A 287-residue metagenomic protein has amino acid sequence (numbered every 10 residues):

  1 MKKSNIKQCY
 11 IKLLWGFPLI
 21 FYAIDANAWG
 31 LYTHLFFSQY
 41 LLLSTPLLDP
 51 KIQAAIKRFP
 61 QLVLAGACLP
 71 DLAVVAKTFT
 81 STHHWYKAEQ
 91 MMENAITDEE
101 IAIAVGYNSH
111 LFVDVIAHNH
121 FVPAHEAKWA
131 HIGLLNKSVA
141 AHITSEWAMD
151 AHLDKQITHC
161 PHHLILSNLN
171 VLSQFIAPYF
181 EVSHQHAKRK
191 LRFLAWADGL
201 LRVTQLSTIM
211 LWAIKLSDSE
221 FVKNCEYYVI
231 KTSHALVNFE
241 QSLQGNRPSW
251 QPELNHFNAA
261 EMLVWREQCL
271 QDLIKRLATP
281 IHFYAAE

Functional and structural regions predicted by a protein language model:
K2-I103, D114-E287: N-terminal leader/auxiliary helical segments
